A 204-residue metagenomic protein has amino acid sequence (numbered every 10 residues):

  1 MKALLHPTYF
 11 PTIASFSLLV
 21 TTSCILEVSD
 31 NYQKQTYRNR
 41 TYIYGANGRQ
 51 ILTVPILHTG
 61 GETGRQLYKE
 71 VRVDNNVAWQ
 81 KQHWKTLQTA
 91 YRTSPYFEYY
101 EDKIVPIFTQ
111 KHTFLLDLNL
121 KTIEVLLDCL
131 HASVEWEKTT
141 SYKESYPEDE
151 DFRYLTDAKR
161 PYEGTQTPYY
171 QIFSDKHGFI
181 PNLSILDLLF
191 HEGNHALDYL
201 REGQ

Functional and structural regions predicted by a protein language model:
M1-Q204: Residues lining hydrophobic/aromatic ligand-binding pockets adjacent to catalytic sites
